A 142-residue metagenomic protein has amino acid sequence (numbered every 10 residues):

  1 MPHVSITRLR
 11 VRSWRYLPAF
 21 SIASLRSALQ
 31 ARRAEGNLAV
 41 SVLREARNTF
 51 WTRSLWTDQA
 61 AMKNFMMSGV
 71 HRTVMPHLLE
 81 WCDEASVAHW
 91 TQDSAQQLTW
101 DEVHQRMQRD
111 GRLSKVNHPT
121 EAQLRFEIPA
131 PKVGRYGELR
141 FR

Functional and structural regions predicted by a protein language model:
M1-T49, N64, A85-R142: Short S/T/G/P-rich N-terminal loop/turn motif that feeds into the first structured element of a domain
Q59-V87: An amphipathic, aromatic/His-enriched active-site/gating alpha helix that lines ligand/cofactor pockets
